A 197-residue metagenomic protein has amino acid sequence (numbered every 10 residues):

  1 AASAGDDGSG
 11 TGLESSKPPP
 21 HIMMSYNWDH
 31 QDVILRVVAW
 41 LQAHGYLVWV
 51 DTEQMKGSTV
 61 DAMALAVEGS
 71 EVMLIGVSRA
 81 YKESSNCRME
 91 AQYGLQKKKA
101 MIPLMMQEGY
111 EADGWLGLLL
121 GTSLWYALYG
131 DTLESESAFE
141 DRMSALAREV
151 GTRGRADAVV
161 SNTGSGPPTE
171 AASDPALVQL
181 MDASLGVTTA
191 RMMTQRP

Functional and structural regions predicted by a protein language model:
A1-V77, S85-C87, L95-K99, M105-Y110 (+1 more regions): Conserved N-terminal substructure of TIR/SEFIR domains
L65-E68, L119-S123: Short, hinge-like loop/turn segments at secondary-structure boundaries
A80: Active-site beta-alpha loop architecture of Rossmann-like, nucleotide-cofactor-dependent enzymes
G109-T122: Glycine-rich, charge-decorated loop segments at or immediately adjacent to ligand/cofactor-binding or catalytic sites
W125-D131: Short acidic-hydrophobic, aromatic-tinged amphipathic segments that line or gate anion-handling sites
